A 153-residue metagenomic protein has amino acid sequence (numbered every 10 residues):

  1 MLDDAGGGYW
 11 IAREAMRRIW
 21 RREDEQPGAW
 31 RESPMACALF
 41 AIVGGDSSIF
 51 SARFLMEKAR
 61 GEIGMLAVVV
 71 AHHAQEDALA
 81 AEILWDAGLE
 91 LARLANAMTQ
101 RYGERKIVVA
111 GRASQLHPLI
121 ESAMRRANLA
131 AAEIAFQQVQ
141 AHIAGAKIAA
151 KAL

Functional and structural regions predicted by a protein language model:
M1-R22: Glycine-rich phosphate-binding loop of actin/hexokinase-like ATP-binding domains
R17-L153: ATP-binding/phosphotransfer module of carbohydrate and carboxylate kinases, centering on a glycine-rich
